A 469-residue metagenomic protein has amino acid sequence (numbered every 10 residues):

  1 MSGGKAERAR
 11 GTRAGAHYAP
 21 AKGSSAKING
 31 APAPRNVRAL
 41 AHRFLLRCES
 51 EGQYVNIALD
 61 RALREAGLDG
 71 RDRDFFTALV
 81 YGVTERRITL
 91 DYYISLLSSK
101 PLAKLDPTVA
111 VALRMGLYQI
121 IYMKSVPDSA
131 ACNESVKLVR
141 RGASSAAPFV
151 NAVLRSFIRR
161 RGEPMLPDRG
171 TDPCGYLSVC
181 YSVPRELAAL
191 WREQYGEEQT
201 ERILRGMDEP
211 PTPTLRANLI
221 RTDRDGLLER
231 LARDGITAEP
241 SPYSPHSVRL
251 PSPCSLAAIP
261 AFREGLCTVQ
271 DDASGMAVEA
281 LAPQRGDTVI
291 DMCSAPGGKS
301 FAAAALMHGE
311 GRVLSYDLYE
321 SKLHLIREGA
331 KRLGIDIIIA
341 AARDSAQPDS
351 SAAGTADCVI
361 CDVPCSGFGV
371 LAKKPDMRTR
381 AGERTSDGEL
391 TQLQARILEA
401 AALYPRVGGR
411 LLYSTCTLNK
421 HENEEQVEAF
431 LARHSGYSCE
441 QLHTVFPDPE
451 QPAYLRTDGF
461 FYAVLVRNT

Functional and structural regions predicted by a protein language model:
M1-T469: S-adenosylmethionine
